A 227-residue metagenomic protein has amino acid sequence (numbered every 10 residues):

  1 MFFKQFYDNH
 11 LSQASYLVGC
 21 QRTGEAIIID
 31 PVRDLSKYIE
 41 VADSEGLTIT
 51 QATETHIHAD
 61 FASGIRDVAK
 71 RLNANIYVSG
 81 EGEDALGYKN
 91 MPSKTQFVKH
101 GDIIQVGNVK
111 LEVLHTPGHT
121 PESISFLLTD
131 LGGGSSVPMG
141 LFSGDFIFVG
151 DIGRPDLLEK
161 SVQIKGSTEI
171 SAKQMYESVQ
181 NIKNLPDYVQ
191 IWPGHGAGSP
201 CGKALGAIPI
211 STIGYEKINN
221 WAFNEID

Functional and structural regions predicted by a protein language model:
F2-Y7, L17, I27-D30, K110-G118 (+1 more regions): Active-site-proximal beta-strand elements of phosphoester/diester hydrolases
F6, V18, G101-V106, F126: Short acidic-hydrophobic surface loop/beta-edge motif
D8, C20, H100, F146 (+1 more regions): Active-site donor-binding loop signature of nucleotide-sugar glycosyltransferases
H10-Q13, T120-E122: Short acidic/glycine-enriched loop/turn segments that link adjacent beta-strands
S12, T23-A26, R33-L114, T129-M139: Active-site HxH/HxHxD metal-binding segment of metal-dependent hydrolases
V18, D30, H56, V68 (+6 more regions): Divalent metal-coordination and catalytic microenvironments
P31, A62, M175, V179: Aromatic/hydrophobic pocket-lining residues that form the small-molecule binding cavity in soluble enzyme cores
K110, T120-D227: Metallo-beta-lactamase
